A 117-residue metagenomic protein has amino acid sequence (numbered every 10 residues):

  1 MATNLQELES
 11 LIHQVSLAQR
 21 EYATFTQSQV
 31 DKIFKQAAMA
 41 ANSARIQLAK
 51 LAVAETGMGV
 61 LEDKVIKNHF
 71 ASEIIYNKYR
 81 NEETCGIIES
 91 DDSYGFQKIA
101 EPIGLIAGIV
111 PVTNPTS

Functional and structural regions predicted by a protein language model:
M1-Q97: N-terminal Rossmann-like NAD(P)+-binding subdomain of aldehyde/semialdehyde dehydrogenases
E83-S117: Conserved small-residue-rich beta-alpha loop and adjacent elements that most often cradle the phosphate/pyrophosphate
